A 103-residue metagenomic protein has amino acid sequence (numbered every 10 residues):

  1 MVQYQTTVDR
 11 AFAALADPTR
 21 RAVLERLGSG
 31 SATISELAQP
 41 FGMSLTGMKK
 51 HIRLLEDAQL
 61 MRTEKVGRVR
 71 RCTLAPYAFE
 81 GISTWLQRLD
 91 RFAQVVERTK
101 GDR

Functional and structural regions predicted by a protein language model:
Q3, R71-K100: Conserved segment of winged-helix/HTH DNA-binding domains
T6-T46, R68-E80: N-terminal helix-turn-helix DNA-binding core of bacterial DNA-binding proteins
A13, E25, E56, S83 (+1 more regions): A cross-family signal for key residues in well-ordered alpha-helices that form functional helical elements
I52-R53: Short, hydrophobic-biased segments on the C-terminal half of alpha helices that form "recognition helices"
E56-V66, T73: Beta-hairpin "wing" of winged helix-turn-helix
